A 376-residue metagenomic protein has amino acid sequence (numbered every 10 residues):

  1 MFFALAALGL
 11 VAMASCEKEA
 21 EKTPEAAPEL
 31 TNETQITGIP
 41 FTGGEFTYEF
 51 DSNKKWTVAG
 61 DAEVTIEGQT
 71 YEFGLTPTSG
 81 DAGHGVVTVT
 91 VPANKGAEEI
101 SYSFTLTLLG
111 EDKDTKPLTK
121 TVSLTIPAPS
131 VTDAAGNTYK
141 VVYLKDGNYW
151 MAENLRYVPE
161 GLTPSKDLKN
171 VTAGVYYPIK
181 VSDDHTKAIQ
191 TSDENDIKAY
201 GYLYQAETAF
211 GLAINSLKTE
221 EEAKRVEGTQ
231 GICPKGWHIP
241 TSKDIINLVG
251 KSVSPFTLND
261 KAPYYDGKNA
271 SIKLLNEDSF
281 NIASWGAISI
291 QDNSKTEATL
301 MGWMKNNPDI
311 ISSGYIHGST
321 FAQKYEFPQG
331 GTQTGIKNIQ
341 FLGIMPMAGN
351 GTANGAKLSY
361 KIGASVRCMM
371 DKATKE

Functional and structural regions predicted by a protein language model:
F3-T37, G110-T132, I316, C368 (+1 more regions): Bacterial Sec-dependent N-terminal signal peptides
K22, A27, T31, Y71 (+1 more regions): Beta-strand-enriched, solvent-exposed domains that form extended recognition/catalytic surfaces
T23-A26, T125-E376: Conserved positions within compact, well-structured domain cores
E29-N32, E45, D51-T88: Surface-exposed binding patches on compact interaction domains or structured appendages
T37-G43: Short, solvent-exposed loop/linker segments at the N-terminal edge of repeated beta-sheet extracellular domains
G43-T47, H84-T88, S101, P117-T121: Intrinsic-disorder/low-complexity, polar/charged segments enriched in Ser/Thr/Lys/Arg/Asp/Glu/Gln
V87-V91, E98-D112: A short beta-strand micro-motif common to beta-rich folds, especially ectodomain repeats
